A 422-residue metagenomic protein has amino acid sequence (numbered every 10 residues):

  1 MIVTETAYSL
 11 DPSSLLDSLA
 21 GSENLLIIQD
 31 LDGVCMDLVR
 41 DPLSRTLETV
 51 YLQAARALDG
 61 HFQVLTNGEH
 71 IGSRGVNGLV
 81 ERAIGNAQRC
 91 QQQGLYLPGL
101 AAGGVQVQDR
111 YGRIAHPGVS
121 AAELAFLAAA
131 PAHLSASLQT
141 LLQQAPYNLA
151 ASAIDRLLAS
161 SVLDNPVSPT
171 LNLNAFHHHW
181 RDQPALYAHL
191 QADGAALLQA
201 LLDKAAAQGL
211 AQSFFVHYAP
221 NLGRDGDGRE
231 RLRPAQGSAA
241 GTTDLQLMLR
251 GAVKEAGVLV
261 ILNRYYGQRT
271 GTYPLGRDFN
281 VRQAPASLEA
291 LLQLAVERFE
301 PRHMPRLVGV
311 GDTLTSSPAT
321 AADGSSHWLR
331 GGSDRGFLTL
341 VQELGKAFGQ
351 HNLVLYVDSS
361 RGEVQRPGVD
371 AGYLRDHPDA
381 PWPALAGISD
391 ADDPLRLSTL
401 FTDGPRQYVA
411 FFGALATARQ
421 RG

Functional and structural regions predicted by a protein language model:
M1-L31, M36-V50, G72, G78-L97 (+2 more regions): Non-catalytic pre-domain segments flanking phosphatase-related domains
E5, S22, L247-G251, E255-G422: Mg2+-dependent phosphoryl-transfer enzymes with acidic/Ser/Thr/Gly-rich catalytic loops
N24-L26, H61-Q63, P98, R306 (+1 more regions): Beta-sheet entry/capping signal
I27-V34, N67, G99-G112, D164-F176 (+3 more regions): Short loop/turn segments at strand-loop or loop-helix junctions that form parts of catalytic or ligand-binding pockets
V39, S73-G78, R110-G112, L173 (+4 more regions): A short acidic (Asp/Glu
S44-L52, V76-I84, E123-P146, D182-Q208 (+4 more regions): Well-ordered, non-membrane alpha-helical segments in soluble/globular domains
R45-P166: Active-site phosphate-binding/coordination module
D155-L307, D312-T320: Conserved acidic, metal-coordinating active-site core of Asp-based, Mg2+-dependent phosphoryl-transfer enzymes
